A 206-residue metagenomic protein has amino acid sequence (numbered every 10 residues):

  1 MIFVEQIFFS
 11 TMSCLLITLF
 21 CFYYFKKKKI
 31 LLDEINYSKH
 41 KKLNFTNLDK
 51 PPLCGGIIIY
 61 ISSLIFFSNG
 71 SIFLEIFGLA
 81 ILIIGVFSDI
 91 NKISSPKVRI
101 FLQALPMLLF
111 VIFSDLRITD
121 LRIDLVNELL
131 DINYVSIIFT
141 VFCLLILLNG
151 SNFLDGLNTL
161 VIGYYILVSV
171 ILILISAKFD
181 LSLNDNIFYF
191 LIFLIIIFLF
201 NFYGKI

Functional and structural regions predicted by a protein language model:
I2-I206: "…together with the soluble PPM/PP2C metallo-phosphatase catalytic core" -> "…together with the soluble PPM/PP2C
